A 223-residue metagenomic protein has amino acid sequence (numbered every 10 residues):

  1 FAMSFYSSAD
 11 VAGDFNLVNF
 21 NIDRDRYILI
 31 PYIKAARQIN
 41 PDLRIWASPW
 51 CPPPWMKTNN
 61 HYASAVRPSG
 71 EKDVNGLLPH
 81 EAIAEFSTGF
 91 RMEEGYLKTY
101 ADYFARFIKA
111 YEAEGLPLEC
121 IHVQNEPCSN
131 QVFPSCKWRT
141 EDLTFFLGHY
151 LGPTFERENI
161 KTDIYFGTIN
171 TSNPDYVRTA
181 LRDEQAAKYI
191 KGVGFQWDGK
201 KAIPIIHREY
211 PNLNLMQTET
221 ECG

Functional and structural regions predicted by a protein language model:
F1-L118, H149: N-terminal catalytic cores of secreted or lumenal carbohydrate-active enzymes
Y96-G223: Active-site neighborhood of glycoside hydrolase catalytic domains
